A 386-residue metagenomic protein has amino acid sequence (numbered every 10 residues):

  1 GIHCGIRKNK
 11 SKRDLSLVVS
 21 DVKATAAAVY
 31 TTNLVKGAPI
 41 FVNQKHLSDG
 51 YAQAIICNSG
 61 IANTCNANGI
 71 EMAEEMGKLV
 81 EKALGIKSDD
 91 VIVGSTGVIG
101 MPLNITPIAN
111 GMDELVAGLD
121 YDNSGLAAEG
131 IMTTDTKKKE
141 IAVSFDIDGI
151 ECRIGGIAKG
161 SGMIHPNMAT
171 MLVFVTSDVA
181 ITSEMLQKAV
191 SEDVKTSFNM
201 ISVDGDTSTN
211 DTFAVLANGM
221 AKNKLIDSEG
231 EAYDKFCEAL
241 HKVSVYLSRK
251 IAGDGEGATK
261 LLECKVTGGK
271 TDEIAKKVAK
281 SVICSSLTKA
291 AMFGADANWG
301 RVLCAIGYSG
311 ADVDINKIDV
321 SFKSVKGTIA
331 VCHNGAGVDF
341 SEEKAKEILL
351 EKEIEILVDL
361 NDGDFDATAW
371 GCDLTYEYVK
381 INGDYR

Functional and structural regions predicted by a protein language model:
G1-E71, E75, E81-R386: A structural signal for small-residue-enriched, beta-sheet-centric alpha/beta enzyme cores and oligomeric scaffold folds
